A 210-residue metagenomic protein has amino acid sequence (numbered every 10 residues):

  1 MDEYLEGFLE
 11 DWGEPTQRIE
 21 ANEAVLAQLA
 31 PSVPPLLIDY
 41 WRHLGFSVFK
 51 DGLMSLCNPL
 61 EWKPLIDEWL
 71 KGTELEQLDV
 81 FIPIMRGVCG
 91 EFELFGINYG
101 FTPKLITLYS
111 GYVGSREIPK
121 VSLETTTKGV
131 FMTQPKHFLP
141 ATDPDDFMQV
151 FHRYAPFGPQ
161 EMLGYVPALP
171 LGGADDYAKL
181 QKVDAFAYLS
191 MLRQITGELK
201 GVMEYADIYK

Functional and structural regions predicted by a protein language model:
M1-T102, L163-K210: A surface-exposed partner-binding patch
T102-D143: Compact, glycine/acidic-enriched structural inserts
T126-Q194: Extended, acidic-biased charged interface segments
